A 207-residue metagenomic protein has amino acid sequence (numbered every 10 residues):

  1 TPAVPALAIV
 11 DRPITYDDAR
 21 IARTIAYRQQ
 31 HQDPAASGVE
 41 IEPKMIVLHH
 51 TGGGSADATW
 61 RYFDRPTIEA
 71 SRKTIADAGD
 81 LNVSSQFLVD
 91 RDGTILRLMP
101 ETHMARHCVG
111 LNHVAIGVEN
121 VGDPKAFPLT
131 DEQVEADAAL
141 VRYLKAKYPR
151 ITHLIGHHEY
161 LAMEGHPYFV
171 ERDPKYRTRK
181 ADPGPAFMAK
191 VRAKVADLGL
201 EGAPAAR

Functional and structural regions predicted by a protein language model:
T1-C108: N-terminal catalytic cores of peptidoglycan-degrading enzymes
T1-R23, P124-R207: Basic/polar, cationic surfaces and motifs that engage anionic cell-wall and phosphate/carboxylate ligands
I41, D80, L111, A126-V134: Solvent-exposed, acidic/flexible segments
L48, V118, H157: Conserved, mostly hydrophobic/aromatic
F87, V118, D137: Hydrophobic/aromatic pocket-lining and membrane-interface residues
M104, G117-L129: Substrate-binding clefts and substrate-entry loops adjacent to catalytic sites of polymer-processing enzymes acting on
V109-G117: Short coil-to-beta-strand
